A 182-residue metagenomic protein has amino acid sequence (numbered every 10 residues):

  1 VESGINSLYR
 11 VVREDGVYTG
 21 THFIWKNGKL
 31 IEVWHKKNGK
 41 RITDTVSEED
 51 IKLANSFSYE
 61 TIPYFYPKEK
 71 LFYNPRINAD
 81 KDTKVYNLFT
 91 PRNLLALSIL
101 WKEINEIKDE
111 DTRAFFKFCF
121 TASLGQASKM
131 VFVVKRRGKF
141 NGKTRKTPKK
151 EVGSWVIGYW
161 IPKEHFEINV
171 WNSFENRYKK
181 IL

Functional and structural regions predicted by a protein language model:
V1-L182: Nucleic-acid modification enzymes, centered on SAM-dependent nucleic-acid methyltransferases
